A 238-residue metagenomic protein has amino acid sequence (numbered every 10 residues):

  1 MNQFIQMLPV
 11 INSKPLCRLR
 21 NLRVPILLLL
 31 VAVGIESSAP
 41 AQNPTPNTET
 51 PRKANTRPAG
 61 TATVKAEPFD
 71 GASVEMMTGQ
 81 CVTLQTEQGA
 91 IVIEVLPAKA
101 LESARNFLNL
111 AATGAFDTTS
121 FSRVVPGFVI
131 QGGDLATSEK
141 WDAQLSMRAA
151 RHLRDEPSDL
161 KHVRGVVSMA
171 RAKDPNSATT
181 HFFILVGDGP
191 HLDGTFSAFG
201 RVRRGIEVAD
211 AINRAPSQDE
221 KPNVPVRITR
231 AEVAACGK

Functional and structural regions predicted by a protein language model:
M1-R20: N-terminal secretory signal peptides that target proteins for export/translocation
N2-I5, V24, A41, I130: Intrinsically disordered, low-complexity regions enriched in polar/acidic and amide residues
S13, S37-S38: Serine residues within intrinsically disordered or low-complexity segments
P25-E36: Bacterial N-terminal signal peptides
S38-K238: Cyclophilin-like peptidyl-prolyl cis-trans isomerases
